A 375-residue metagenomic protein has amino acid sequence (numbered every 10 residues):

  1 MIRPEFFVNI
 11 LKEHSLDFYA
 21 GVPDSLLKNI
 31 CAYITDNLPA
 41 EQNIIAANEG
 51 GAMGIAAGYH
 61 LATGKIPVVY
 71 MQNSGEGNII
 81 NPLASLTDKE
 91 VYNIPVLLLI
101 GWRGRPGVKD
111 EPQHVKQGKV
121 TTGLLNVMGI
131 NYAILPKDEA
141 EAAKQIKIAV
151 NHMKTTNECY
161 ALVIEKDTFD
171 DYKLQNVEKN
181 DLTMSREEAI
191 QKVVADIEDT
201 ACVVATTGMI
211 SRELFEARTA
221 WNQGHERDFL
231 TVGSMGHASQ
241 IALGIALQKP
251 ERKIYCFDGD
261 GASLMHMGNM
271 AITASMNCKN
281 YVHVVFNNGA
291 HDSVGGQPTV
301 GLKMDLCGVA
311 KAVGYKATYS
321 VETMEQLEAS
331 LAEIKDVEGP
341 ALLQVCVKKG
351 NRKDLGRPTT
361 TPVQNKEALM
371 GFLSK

Functional and structural regions predicted by a protein language model:
M1-L243, L247-R252, M304, V321-M324 (+1 more regions): Thiamine diphosphate
M71-S74, R252-S263, G268-M270: DG-centered beta-turn motif at the end of beta-strands
A84, N93-V96, I164, H266-N287: A short alpha/beta connector and helix-capping loop motif
I164, F257-D260, F286, L343-V345: Active-site flanking residues adjacent to catalytic metal/cofactor-binding acidic residues
Q248-D258, N277-N280: Phosphate-handling active-site elements
Y281-G314, S320: A contiguous pocket-lining binding segment that forms or flanks enzyme active sites
T323-D336: A short, acidic, amphipathic alpha-helical segment used as a generic capping/interface helix at domain edges
V345-K349, G356: Low-complexity intrinsically disordered segments
